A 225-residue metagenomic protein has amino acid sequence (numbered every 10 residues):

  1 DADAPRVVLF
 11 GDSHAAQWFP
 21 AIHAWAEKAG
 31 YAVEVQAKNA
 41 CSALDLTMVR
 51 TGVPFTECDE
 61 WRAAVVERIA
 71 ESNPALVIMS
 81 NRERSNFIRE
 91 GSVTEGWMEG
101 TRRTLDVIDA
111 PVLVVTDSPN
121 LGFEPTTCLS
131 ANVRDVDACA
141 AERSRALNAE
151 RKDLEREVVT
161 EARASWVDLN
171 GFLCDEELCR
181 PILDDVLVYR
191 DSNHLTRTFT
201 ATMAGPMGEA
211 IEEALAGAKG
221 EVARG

Functional and structural regions predicted by a protein language model:
D1-G225: Extracellular glycan-modifying ectodomains
